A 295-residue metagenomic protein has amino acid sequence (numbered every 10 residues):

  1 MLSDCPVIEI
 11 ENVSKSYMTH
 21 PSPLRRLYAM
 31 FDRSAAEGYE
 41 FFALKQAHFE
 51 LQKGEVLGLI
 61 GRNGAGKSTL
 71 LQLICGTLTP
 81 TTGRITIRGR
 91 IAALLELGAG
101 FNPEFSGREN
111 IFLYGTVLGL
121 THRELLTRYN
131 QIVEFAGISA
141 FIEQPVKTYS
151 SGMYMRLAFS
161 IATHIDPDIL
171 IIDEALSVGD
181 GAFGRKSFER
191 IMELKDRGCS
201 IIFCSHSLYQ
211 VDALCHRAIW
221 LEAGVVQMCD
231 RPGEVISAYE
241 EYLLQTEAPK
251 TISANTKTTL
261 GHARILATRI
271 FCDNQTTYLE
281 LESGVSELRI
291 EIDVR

Functional and structural regions predicted by a protein language model:
M1-A47, P232-T259: Pre-NBD coupling/linker segments of ABC/ABC-like ATPases
Y28-D32, F112, E124-F141, A158-S160: Conserved ABC ATPase "signature" region
I60-R62: The feature captures the beta-strand-to-loop junction immediately N-terminal to the Walker
T81-R84, A223: Conserved coupling/switch loops of ABC nucleotide-binding domains, chiefly the family-specific signature
S205-H206: H-loop/switch region of ABC-family ATPase nucleotide-binding domains
Y209, L214-R295: Localized sequence-composition bias
